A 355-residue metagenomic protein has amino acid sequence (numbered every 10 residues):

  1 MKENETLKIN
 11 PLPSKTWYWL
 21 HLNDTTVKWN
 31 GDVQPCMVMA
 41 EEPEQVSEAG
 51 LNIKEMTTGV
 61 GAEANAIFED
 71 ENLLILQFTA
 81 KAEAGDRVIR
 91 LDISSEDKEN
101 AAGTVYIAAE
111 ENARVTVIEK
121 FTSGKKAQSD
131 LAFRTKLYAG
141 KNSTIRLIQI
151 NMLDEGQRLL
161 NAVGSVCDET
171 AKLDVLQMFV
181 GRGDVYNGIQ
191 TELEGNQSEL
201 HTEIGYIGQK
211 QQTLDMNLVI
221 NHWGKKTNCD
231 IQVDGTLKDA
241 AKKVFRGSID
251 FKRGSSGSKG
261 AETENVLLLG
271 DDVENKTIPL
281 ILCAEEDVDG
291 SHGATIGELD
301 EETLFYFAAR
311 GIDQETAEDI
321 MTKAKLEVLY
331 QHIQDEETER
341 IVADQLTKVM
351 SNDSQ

Functional and structural regions predicted by a protein language model:
M1-L74, K81: Long, low-complexity, mixed-charge
E5, T58-F305, A309-R310, I333 (+1 more regions): Conserved beta-strand/loop scaffold segments within soluble protein domains that form the structured core and edges
D300-T303, I320-E327: Small/polar glycine-rich anion-binding or flexible loop at a beta-alpha turn
L326-D335: Short arginine-rich
